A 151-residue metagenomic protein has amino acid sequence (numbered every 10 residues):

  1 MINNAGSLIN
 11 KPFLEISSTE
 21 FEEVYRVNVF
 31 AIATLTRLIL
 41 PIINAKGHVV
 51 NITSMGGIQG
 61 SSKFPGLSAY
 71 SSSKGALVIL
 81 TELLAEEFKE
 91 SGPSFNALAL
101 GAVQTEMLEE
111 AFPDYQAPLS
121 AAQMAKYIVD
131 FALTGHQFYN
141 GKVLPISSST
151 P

Functional and structural regions predicted by a protein language model:
I2, A31, L35-I39, I43 (+2 more regions): Hydrophobic positions on the long internal alpha-helix of Rossmann-like NAD(P)-dependent oxidoreductase domains
N3-N4, H48-S54, S94-A99, N140: Structural signature of the Rossmann-like NAD(P)-dependent dehydrogenase/reductase core
S7, L14-T34, K46, V50 (+1 more regions): Catalytic Tyr-X3-Lys loop
E20, A31, S68, A76-I79 (+1 more regions): Conserved cofactor-binding/catalytic machinery of classical short-chain dehydrogenase/reductase
I43-N44, F88-E90, V103: A short hydrophobic alpha-helix cap/turn motif
H48-A76, T81-E82, E86-E90: Catalytic loop of short-chain dehydrogenase/reductase
A97-L98, P113-P151: C-terminal helical subdomain
L100-E110: Short, flexible catalytic-loop segment of classical short-chain dehydrogenase/reductase
